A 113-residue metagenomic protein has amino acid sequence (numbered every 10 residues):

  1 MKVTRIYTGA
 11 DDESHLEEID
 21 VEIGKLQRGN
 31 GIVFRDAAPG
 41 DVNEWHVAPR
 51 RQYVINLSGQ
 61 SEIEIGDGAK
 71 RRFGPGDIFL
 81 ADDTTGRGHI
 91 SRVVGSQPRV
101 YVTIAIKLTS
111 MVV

Functional and structural regions predicted by a protein language model:
M1-I6: Short acidic, Pro/Gly- and aromatic-enriched capping/linker segments at domain boundaries
G9-A10, L57, G66: Short, ordered coil/turn segments that flank beta-strands lining enzyme active or ligand-binding pockets
A10, V21-I23, N30-A48, D82-G86 (+1 more regions): Conserved short histidine dyad/triad with adjacent acidic residue
V42-N43, Q60-E64, I78, T109: Short beta-strand segments in beta-sandwich/barrel cores
H46-I63, I104-A105: Short, conserved beta-strand element in jelly-roll/cupin
G66-D77, D83-S110: Ligand-binding loop in jelly-roll beta-barrel domains
